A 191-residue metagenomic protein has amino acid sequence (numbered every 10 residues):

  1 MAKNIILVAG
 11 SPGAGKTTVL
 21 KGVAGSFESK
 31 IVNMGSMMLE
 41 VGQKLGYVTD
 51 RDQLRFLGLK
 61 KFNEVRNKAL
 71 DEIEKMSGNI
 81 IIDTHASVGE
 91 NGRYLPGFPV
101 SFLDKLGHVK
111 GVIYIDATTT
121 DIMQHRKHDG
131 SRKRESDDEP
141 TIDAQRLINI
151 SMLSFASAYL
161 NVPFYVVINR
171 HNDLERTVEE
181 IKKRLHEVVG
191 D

Functional and structural regions predicted by a protein language model:
A2-I5: Pre-Walker A (Motif I) flank of P-loop NTPase domains
V8: Hydrophobic anchor at the beta1->P-loop junction of P-loop NTPases
G13: Walker A (P-loop) phosphate-binding loop of P-loop NTPases
K16: Conserved lysine of the Walker
V19: Hydrophobic positions on the alpha1 helix immediately C-terminal to the Walker A/P-loop
M34-G97: ATP-dependent small-molecule kinase phosphotransfer cores that center on conserved nucleotide phosphate-binding segments
H85-G130: ATP-dependent NMP and nucleoside kinases share a basic, alpha-helical "lid"
I150-D191: NTP-dependent small-molecule kinase module
